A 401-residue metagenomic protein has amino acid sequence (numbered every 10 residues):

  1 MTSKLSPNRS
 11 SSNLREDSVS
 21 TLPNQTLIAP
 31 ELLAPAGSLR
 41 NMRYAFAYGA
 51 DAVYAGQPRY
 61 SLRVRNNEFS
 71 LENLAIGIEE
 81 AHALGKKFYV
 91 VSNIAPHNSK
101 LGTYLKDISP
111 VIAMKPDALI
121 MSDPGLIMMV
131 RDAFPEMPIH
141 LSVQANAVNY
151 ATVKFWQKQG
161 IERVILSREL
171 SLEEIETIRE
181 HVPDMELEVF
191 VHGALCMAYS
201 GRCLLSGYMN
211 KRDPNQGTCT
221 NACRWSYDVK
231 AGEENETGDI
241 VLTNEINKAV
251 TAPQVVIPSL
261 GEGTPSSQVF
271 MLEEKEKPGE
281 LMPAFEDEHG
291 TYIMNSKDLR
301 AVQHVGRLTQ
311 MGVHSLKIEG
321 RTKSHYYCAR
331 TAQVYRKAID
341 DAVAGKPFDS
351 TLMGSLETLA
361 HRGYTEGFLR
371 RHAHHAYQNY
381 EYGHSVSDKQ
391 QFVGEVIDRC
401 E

Functional and structural regions predicted by a protein language model:
T2-R9, N13-A47, A52-R59, I78 (+8 more regions): Surface-exposed amphipathic alpha-helical tracts and adjacent flexible/coil segments at the periphery of soluble enzymes
R63-E80: Glycine-rich, positively charged N-terminal anion/phosphate-binding segment
G125-L126: Alpha-helix capping/helix-boundary segments
M129: Basic, amphipathic alpha-helical recognition segments used for DNA target recognition
Y150-A151: Conserved nucleotide-cofactor-binding alpha/beta core module
